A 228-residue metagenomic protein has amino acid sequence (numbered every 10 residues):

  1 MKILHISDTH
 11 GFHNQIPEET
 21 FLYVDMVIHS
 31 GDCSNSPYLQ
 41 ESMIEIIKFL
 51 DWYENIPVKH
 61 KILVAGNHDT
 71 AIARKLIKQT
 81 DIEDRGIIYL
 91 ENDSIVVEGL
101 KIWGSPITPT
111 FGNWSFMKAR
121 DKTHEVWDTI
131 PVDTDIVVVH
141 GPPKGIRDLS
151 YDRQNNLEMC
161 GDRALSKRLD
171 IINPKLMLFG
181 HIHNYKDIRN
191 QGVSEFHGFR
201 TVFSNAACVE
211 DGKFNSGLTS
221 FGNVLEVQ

Functional and structural regions predicted by a protein language model:
M1-Q15, S220-V227: Acidic, histidine-bearing metal-coordination/catalytic regions of metal-dependent phosphoesterases
H5-S7, V27-D32, H60-N67, L90-E91 (+3 more regions): Active-site neighborhood of phospho(di)ester-bond hydrolases with catalytic His/Asp-centered motifs
I6, G11-V97, G161: Core catalytic region of metal-dependent phosphoesterases/phosphodiesterases, especially metallo-beta-lactamase-like
H10-G11, S34, D69-T70, I107-T110 (+3 more regions): Short, solvent-exposed loop/turn segments at secondary-structure junctions
Q15-I16, Y38-Q40, I72-K75, N113-W114 (+4 more regions): Short glycine-/acidic-enriched loop or helix-start segments at secondary-structure transitions that form or flank
S34, Y38-E45, D133-K175: Active-site-proximal segments of metal-dependent phosphoesterases and phosphodiesterases across multiple
S94-E98, K167-I171, H183-Q228: Binuclear metal-dependent phosphoesterase catalytic core
L100-I136, Q154-K167: Binuclear metal-dependent hydrolase catalytic cores centered on His/Asp/Glu-rich metal-binding motifs
